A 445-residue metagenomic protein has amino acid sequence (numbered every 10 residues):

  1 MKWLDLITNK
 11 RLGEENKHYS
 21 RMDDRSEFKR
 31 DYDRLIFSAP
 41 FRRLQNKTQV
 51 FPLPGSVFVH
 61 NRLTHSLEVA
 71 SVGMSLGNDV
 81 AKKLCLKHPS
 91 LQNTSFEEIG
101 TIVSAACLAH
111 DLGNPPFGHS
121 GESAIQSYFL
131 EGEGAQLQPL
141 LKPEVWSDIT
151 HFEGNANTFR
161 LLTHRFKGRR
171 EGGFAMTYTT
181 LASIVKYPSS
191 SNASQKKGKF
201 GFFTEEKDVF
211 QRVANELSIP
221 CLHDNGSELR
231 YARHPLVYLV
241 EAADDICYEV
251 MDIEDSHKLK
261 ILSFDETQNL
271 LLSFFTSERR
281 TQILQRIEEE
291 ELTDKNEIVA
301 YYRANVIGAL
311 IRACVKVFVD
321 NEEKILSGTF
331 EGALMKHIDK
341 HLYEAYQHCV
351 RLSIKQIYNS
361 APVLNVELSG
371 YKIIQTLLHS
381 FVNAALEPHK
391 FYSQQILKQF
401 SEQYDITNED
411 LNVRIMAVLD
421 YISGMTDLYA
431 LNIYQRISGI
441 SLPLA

Functional and structural regions predicted by a protein language model:
M1-D24, I36-K47, S56, L67 (+3 more regions): Sequence-structural signature of the catalytic-core scaffold of metal-dependent phosphohydrolases that act on
R30-R42, I338-L342: Acidic, low-complexity proline/glycine-rich segments
F41-Q45, G134, K167-G172, S190-S194 (+9 more regions): Intrinsically disordered or highly flexible coil/loop and linker segments, enriched in small and charged/polar residues
P52-N61, A106-A109, P143-E144, E228-L229 (+3 more regions): Glycine- and acidic
S277-M335: Hard-cation-handling environments
V319-S401: Substrate-recognition/cap regions that form aromatic- and gly/pro-loop-enriched pockets for small-molecule ligands
E387, Q394-L442: C-terminal amphipathic alpha-helical interaction region
